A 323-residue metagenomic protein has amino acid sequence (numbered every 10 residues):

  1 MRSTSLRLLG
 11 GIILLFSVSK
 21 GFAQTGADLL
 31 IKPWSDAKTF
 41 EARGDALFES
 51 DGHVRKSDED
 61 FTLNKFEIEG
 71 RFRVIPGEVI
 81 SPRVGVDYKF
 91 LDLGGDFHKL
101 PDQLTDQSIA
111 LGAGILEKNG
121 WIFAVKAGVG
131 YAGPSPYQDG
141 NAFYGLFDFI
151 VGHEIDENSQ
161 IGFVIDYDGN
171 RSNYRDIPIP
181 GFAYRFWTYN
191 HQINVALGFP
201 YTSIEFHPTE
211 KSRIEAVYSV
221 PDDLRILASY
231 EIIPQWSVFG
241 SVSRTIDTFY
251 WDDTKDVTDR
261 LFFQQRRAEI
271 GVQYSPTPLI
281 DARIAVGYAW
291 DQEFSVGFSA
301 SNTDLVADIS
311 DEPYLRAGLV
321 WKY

Functional and structural regions predicted by a protein language model:
M1-A37, S299, Y323: Cleavable N-terminal export/targeting peptides
Q24-N158, V257-E269, S299-A300: Transmembrane beta-barrel domains of bacterial outer-membrane proteins
F40-S50, P82-F90, V125-Y131, F163-Y167 (+5 more regions): Transmembrane beta-barrel strands of outer-membrane/channel proteins
L47-R55, K89-H98, L116, G128-Q138 (+7 more regions): Sequence/structural signature of outer-membrane beta-barrel proteins
G70-V74, A113-E117, F149-H153, F186-T188 (+7 more regions): Residue-level signature of outer-membrane beta-barrel architecture
P76-V84, N119-V125, E157-F163, N190-V195 (+4 more regions): Repeated loop/turn-to-beta-strand initiation elements of outer-membrane beta-barrel proteins
G181-T188, I270-A282, V286, A307-Y323: Outer-membrane beta-barrel "beta-signal"
R244-D247, V257-F262, G297-F298, D304-S310: Extracellular/periplasm-exposed beta-strand and loop segments of Gram-negative cell-envelope proteins, dominated by
